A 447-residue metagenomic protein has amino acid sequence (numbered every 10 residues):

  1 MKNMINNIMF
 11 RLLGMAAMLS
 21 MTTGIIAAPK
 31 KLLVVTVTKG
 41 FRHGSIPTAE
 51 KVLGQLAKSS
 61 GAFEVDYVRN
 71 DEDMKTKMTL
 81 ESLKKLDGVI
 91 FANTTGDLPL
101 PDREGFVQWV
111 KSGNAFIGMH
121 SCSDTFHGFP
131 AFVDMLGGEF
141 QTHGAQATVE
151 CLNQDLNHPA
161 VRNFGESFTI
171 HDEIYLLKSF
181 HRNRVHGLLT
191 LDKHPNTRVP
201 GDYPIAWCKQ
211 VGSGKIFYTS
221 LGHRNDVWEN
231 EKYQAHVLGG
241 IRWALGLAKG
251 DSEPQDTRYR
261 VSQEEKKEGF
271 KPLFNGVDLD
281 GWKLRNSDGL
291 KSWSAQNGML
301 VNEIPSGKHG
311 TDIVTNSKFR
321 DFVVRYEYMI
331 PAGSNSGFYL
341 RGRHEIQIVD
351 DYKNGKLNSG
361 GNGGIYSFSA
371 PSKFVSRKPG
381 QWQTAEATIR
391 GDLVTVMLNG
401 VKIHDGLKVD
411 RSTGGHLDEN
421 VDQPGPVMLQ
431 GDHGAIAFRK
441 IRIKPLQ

Functional and structural regions predicted by a protein language model:
K2-G14: Bacterial N-terminal signal peptides that target proteins for export
R11-G24: Bacterial N-terminal signal peptides
P29, T36, G44-P47, K51-S59 (+3 more regions): Extracellular ligand-binding/catalytic regions of CAZymes and related secreted enzymes and adhesion modules
L32-V35, S82-F126, S213: Short alpha-beta junction capping motif
T38-F41, D71-M74, T94-L98, F116 (+9 more regions): Solvent-exposed loop/turn segments at secondary-structure junctions within structured extracellular/periplasmic domains
F63-D73: A short beta-strand-loop structural module common to alpha/beta enzyme folds
E64, K85, H143-K215: Catalytic beta-strand/loop cores that center a nucleophilic Ser/Cys/Thr and support acyl-enzyme chemistry
T125-G128, F132-D134, G138-L152, V161-R162 (+4 more regions): Carbohydrate-interacting regions of secretory-pathway proteins
